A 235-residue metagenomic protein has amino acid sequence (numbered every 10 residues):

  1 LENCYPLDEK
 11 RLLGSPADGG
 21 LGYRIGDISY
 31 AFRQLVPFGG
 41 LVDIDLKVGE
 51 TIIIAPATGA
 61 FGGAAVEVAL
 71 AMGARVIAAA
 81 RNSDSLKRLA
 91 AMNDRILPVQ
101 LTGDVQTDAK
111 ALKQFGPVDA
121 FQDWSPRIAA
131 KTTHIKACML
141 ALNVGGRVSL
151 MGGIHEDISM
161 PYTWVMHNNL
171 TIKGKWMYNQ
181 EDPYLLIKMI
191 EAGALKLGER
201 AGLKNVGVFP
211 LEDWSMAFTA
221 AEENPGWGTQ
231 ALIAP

Functional and structural regions predicted by a protein language model:
L1-P56: NAD(P)H dinucleotide-binding glycine-rich loop of Rossmann-like/cofactor-binding domains, especially the beta1-alpha1
Y5-R24, I54, L70-I135: Adenosine-nucleotide cofactor-binding segment
G39, K136, Q180-P235: C-terminal hydrophobic helical "lid"/dimerization subdomain of Rossmann-like NAD(P)H-dependent oxidoreductases
L41, V66, L86, I135-M139 (+1 more regions): Generic hydrophobic/aromatic pocket-lining and core-packing "Φ" positions
I44-L46, A141-N143, P225: A generic alpha-to-beta junction signature in SAM-dependent methyltransferases
P56-A57, G153: NAD(P)H cofactor-binding loop motif with strongest signal on the N-terminal glycine-rich segment
G62-G63: N-terminal Rossmann-fold NAD(P) dinucleotide-binding loop
M72-R75, R127-G198, A234-P235: Glycine-rich phosphate-binding loop and adjacent beta-alpha segment of Rossmann(oid) nucleotide-cofactor-binding
